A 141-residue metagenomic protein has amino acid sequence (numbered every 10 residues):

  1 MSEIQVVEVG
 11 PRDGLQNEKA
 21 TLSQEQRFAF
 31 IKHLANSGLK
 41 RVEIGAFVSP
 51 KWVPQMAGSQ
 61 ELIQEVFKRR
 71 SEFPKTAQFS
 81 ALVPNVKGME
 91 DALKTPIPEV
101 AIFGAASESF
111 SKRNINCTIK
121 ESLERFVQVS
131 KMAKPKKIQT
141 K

Functional and structural regions predicted by a protein language model:
S2-E8, R27-I44, K51-A57: N-terminal glycine-rich anion-binding loops that anchor highly charged ligand groups
V7-F28, A77-V86, S111-I119: Active-site mouth loops of central-metabolism enzymes
V7-V9, P98-S107, T140-K141: Non-cysteine beta-strand/loop elements that form the S-adenosyl-L-methionine
G14, L34, A92, V100: Conserved, mostly hydrophobic/aromatic
K40-V66, G104-T118: Glycine-rich, proline-tolerant flexible connector loops at the mouths of alpha/beta enzymes
R41-E43, S80, A101, K141: Conserved beta-strand positions in the central sheet of alpha/beta enzyme cores
W52-A81, K120-K141: Alpha-helix-loop-beta-strand connector modules within alpha/beta enzyme cores
P84-P96: Catalytic cores of alpha/beta
